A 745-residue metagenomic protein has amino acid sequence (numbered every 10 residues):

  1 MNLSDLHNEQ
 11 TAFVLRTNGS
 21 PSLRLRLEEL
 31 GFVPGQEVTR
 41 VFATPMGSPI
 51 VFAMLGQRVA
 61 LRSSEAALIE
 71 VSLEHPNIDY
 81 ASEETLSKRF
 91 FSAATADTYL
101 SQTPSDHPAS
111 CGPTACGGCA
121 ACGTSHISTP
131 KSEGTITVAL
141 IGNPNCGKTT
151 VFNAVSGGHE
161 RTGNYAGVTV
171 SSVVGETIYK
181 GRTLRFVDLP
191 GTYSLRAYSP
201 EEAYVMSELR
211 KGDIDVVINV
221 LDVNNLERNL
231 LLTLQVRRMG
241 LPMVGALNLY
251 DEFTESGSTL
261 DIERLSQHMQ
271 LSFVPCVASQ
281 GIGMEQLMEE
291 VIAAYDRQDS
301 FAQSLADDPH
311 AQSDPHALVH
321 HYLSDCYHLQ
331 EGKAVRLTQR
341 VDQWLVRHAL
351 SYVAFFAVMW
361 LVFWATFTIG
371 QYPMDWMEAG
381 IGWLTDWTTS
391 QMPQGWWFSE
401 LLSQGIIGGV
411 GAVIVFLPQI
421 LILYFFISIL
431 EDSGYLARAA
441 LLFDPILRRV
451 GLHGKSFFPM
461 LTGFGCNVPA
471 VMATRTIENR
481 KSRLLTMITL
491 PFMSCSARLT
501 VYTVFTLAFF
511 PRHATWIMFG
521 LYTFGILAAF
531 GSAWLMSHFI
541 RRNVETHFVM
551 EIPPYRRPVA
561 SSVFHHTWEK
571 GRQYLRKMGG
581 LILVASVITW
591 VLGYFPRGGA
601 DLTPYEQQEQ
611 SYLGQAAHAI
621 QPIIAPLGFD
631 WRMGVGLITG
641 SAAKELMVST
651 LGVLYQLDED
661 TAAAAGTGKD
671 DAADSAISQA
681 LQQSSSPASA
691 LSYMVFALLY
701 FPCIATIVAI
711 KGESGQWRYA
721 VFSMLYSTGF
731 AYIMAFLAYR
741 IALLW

Functional and structural regions predicted by a protein language model:
H107-S194: Conserved G1/Walker A P-loop phosphate-binding module
K180, Y204-F273, V501: Conserved C-terminal guanine-recognition region of P-loop GTPase G domains, centered on the G4
F253-A302: Canonical P-loop GTPase G-domain recognition
S324-T338, T388-S399, M550-H565, Y605-E609: Short, membrane-interfacial amphipathic segments enriched in basic
Q339-W387, E400-D432, R512-W534, K577-S586 (+3 more regions): Hydrophobic alpha-helical transmembrane segments
Q371-I406, V410, V450, A470-L485 (+1 more regions): Extended, low-charge hydrophobic alpha-helical regions
W383-W387, Q391, A437-N467, R542-H566 (+2 more regions): Juxtamembrane inter-helical linkers in multi-pass membrane proteins
F492, S496-F519, A705-Q716, A735-W745: Transmembrane helix-loop junctions at the membrane interface of multipass transporters and ion channels
